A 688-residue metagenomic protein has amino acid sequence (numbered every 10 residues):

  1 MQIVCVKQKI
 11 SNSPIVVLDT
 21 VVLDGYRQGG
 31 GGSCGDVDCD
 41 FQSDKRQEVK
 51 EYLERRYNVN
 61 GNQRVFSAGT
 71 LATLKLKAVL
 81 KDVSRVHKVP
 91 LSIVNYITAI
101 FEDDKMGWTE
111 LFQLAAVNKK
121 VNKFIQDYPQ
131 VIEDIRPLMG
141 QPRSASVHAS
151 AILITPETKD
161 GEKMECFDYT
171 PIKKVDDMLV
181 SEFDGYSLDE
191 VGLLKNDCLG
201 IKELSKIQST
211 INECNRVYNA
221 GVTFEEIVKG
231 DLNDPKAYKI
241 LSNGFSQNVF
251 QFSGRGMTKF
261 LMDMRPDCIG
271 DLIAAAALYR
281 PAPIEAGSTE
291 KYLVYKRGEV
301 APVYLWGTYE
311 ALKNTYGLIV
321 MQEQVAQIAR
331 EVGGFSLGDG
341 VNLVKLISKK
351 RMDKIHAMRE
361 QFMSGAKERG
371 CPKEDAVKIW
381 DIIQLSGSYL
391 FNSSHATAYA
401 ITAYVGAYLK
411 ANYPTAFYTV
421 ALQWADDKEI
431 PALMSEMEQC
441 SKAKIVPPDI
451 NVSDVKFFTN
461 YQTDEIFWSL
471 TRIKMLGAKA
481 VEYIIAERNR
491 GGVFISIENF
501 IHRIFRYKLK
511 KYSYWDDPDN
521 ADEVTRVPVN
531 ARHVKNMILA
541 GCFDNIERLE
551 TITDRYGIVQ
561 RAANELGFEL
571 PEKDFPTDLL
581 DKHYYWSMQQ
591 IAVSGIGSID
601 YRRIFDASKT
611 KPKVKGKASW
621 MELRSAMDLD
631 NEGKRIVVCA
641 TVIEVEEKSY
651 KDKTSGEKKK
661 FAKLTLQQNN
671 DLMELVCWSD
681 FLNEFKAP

Functional and structural regions predicted by a protein language model:
M1-P688: Noncatalytic, beta-rich nucleic-acid-contacting surfaces in large DNA/RNA-processing enzymes
